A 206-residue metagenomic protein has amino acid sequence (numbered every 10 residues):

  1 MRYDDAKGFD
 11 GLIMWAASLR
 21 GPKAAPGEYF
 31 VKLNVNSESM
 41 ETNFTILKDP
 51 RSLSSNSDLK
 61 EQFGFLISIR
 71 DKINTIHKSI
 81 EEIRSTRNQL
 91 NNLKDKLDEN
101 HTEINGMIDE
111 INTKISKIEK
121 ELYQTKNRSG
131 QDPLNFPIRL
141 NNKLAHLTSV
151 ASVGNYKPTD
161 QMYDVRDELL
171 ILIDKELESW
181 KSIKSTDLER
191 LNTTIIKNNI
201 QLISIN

Functional and structural regions predicted by a protein language model:
M1-N56: Short loop/turn motifs at secondary-structure boundaries
M1-R2, D58-G64, I104-M107, I111: A signal for specific C-terminal beta-sheet/loop modules enriched in small/flexible residues with GP/PG/PP motifs
W15, R20, V31, V35-S37 (+5 more regions): Residue-level signal for the start and early helices of compact helical domains
L19-P22, I69, I76, H101: Hydrophobic alpha-helical scaffolding
E28, F44, T75-N206: Mature extracytoplasmic or organellar-lumen-exposed domains after removal of signal/transit peptides
N34, I67-R70, T159: Acidic, proline/glycine-rich low-complexity intrinsically disordered segments
N43-T75: Low-complexity, Pro/Ser/Thr- and charge-rich linker/hinge segments at domain boundaries
